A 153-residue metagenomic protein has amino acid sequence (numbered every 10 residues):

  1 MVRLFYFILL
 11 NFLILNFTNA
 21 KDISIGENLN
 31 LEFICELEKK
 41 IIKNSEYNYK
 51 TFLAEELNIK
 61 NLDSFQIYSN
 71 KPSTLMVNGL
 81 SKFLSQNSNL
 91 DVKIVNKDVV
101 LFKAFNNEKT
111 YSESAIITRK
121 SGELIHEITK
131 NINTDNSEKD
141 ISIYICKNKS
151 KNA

Functional and structural regions predicted by a protein language model:
M1-I25: Classical Sec-dependent N-terminal signal peptides that target proteins to the secretory pathway
S24-Y49, C146: Tryptophan-anchored aromatic micro-motifs
I25-I34, I94-F105, G122-I125: Short, hydrophobic/aromatic-rich segments at coil-to-beta transitions
K50-N87, E123-K130: N-terminal glycine/threonine-rich, aromatic-flanked beta-hairpin/loop signature
N70-I117: Contiguous, well-ordered beta-strand patches that form the walls/edges of small beta-barrel/beta-sandwich domains
K109-N131: A short, solvent-exposed beta-edge/loop patch
I128-A153: Edge beta-strand at a domain terminus
